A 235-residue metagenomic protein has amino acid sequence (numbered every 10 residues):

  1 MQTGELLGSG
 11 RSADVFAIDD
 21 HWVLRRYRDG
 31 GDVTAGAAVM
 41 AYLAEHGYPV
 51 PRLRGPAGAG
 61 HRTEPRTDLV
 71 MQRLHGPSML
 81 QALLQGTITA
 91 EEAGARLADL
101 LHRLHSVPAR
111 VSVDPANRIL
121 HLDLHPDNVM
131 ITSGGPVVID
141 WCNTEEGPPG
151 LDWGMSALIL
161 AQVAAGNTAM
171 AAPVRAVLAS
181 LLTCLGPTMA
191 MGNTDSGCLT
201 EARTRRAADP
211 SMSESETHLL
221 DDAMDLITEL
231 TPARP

Functional and structural regions predicted by a protein language model:
G4-G36: ATP-binding glycine-rich loop module of kinase domains
H21, D68, I119, P136-V137: Hydrophobic "anchor" residues on beta-strands that sit immediately upstream of conserved functional sites
A44-A57: Conserved HxN/HPN-centered segment at the entrance to the catalytic loop of eukaryotic protein kinase-like domains
A44-G47, L80-L122, D127, P136: Conserved kinase catalytic-core helix
G55-L97: Conserved structural core of kinase catalytic domains
G76, L158-P235: Helix-rich C-terminal or lid/interface subdomains of diverse kinases
V129-I131: Hydrophobic residue at the +6 position relative to the catalytic HRD Asp in the kinase catalytic loop
G135-P173: Active-site Asp-x-Gly
